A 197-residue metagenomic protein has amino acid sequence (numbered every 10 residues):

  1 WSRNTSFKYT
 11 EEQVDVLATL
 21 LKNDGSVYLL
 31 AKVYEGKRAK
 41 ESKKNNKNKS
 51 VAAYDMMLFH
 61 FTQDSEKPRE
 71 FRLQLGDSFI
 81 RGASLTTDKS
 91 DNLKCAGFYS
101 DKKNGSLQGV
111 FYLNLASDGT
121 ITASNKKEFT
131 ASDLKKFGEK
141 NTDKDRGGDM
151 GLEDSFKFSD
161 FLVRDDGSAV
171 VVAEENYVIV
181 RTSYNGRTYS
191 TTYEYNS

Functional and structural regions predicted by a protein language model:
S2-A18, N45, K67, S78-K103: Asp-box/WD-like beta-propeller blade repeats and closely related beta-sheet repeat scaffolds
T5-E11, F71-D77, T122-G151, S197: Surface-exposed loop and turn segments in beta-propeller and other repeat-based domains that flank or scaffold
K8, D24, Y28-V33, E41 (+4 more regions): Pro/Ala/Gly-rich low-complexity, hydrophilic intrinsically disordered segments
L17-V27, S84-S90, G151-A169: Structural signature of eukaryotic scaffold interfaces centered on beta-propeller domains
G25-E41, N45-N48, D91-K103, G167-V180 (+1 more regions): Short beta-strand elements that form the blades of beta-propeller/WD-repeat-like and other beta-sheet-rich scaffold
K44-E66, L107-I121, Y189-N196: Beta-propeller blade signature
T120-S132, A173-T182: Short, solvent-exposed beta-strand-terminating loops
G138-S197: Solvent-exposed beta-strand/coil patches in large extracellular/periplasmic or lumenal scaffold regions
